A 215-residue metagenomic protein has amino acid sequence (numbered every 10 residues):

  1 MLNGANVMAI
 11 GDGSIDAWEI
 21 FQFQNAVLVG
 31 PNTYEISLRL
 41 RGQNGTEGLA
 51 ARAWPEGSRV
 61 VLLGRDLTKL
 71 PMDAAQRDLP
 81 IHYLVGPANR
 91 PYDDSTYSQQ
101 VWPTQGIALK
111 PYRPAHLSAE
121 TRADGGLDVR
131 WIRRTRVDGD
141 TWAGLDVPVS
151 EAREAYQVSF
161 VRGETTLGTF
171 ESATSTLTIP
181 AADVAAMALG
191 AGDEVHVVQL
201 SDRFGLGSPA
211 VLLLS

Functional and structural regions predicted by a protein language model:
M1-S215: Interface-prone segments of viral and bacterial extracellular assemblies
